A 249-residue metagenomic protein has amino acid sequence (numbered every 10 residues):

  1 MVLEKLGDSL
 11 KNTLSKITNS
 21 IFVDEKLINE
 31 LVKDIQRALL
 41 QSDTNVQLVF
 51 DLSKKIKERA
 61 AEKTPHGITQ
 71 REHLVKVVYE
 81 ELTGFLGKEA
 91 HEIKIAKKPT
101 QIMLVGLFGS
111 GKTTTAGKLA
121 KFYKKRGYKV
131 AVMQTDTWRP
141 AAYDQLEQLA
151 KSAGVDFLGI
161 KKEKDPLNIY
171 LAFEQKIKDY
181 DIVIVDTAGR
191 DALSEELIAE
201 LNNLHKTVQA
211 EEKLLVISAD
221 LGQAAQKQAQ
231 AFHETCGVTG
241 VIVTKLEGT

Functional and structural regions predicted by a protein language model:
M1-E4, D8: Switch/coupling subdomain of P-loop NTPase systems
S9-T135, A142-T187: Primarily NTPase-proximal linker/entry elements flanking Walker-type ATP/GTP-binding cores
A90, L119, E200, K227-A229 (+1 more regions): Short beta-alpha junctions and helix-cap segments that line functional grooves
T115, A142-Q145, A192-L201, A224-Q228: Conserved ATPase-coupling elements of RecA-like P-loop NTPase cores
R139, E163-I169, L221-A224, G248-T249: Short acidic loop-to-helix transition motifs that present clustered carboxylates
D144-K151, E196, K227-E234, K245-T249: GTPase G-domain guanine-specificity segment
V155, Q175, L197-D220, A231-H233: Inter-motif core of Ras-like GTPase G domains
A188-E195, V208-Q226, T239, V243 (+1 more regions): Conserved Switch II/interswitch segment of TRAFAC-class P-loop GTPases
